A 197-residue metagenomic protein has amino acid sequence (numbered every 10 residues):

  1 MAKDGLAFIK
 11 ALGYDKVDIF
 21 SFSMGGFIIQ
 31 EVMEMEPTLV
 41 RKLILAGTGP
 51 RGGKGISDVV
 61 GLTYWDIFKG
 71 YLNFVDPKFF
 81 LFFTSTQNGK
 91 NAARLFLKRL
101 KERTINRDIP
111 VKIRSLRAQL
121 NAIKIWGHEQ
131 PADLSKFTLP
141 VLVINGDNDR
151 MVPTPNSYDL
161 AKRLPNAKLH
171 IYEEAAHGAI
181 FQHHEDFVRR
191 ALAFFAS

Functional and structural regions predicted by a protein language model:
M1-V17: Conserved acidic catalytic loop of the alpha/beta-hydrolase fold
I19-S21, A46, I144: Short beta-strand immediately N-terminal to the catalytic nucleophile in serine-hydrolase-like folds
S21-G25, I29: Gly/Ala-rich beta-loop-alpha elbow adjacent to hydrolase catalytic centers
E34, R41-N73: Flexible "cap/lid" loop of the alpha/beta hydrolase fold
P77-H128, D133: Conserved alpha/beta-hydrolase catalytic His-Asp/Glu region
F137, V143-N145, D149: Short beta-strand/loop motif that positions the catalytic acidic residue of the alpha/beta-hydrolase fold
R150-N156: Conserved alpha/beta-hydrolase "acid-adjacent" motif
A167-S197: Catalytic active-site module of serine/aspartate enzymes centered on a nucleophile-bearing elbow/loop
